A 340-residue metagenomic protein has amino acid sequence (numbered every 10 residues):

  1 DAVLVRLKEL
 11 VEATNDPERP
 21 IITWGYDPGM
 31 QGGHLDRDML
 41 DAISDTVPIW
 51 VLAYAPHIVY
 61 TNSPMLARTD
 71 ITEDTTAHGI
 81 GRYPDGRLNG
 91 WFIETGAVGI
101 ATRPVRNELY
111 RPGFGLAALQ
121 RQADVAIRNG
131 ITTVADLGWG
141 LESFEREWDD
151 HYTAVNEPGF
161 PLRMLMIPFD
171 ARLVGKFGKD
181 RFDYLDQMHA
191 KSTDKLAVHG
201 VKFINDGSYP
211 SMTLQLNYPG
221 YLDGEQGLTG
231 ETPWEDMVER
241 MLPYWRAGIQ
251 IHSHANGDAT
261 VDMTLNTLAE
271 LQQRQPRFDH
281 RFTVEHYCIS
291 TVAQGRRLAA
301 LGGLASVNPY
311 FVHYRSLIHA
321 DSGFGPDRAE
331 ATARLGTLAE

Functional and structural regions predicted by a protein language model:
D1-F182, H199, F203-T260, P276 (+2 more regions): Divalent metal-binding segments
M39, D150-T153, M263, T267 (+1 more regions): A short acidic, amphipathic alpha-helical/loop segment
E145-R146, M263-T264, S316-I318: Short Asp/Glu-rich motifs
A154-G159, L185-L196, Q275-R277, L298-G302: Acidic (Asp/Glu)-rich catalytic clusters
R181-L185, T283-H286, T291: Flexible, glycine/threonine-enriched loop-and-boundary segments that flank and lead into catalytic domains of large
T193-T213, G302-H313: Non-cysteine beta-strand/loop elements that form the S-adenosyl-L-methionine
N266-P276: Polar interaction faces of repeat-based domains
I289-E340: Active-site-adjacent C-terminal substructures of enzyme catalytic domains
